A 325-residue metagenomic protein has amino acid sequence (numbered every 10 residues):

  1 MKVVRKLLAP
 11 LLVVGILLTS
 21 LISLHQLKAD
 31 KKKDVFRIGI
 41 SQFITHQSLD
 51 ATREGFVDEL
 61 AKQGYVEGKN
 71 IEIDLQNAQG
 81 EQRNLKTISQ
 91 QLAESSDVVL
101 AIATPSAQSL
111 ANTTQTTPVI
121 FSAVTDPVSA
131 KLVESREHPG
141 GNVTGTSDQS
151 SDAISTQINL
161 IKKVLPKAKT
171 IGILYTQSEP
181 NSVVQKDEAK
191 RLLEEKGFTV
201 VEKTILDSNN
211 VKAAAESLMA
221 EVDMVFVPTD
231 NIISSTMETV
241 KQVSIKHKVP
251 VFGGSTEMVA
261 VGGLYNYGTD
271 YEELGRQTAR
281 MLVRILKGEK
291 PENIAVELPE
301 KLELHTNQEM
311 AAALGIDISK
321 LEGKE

Functional and structural regions predicted by a protein language model:
M1-F36: Short, low-complexity disordered leader/linker segments with a strong preference for bacterial N-terminal type II
I38-V57, Q63, D74-R83, S255: Extracytoplasmic "Venus flytrap"
F56, T144-L193, A295-M310: An alpha-beta-alpha
E72-A93, T204-L218: Structural motif
A78-V133, V227-I245, V249, G254: Beta-alpha junction/loop-to-helix N-cap segments that form part of ligand/metal-binding clefts
P127-A168, T269-E289: Hydrophobic alpha-helical segments within soluble ligand-binding/sensing domains
P180-S244, K248-V249: Pocket-lining segment of extracytoplasmic ligand-binding domains
R284-E325: Hinge/cleft segment of the Venus flytrap/periplasmic-binding protein
